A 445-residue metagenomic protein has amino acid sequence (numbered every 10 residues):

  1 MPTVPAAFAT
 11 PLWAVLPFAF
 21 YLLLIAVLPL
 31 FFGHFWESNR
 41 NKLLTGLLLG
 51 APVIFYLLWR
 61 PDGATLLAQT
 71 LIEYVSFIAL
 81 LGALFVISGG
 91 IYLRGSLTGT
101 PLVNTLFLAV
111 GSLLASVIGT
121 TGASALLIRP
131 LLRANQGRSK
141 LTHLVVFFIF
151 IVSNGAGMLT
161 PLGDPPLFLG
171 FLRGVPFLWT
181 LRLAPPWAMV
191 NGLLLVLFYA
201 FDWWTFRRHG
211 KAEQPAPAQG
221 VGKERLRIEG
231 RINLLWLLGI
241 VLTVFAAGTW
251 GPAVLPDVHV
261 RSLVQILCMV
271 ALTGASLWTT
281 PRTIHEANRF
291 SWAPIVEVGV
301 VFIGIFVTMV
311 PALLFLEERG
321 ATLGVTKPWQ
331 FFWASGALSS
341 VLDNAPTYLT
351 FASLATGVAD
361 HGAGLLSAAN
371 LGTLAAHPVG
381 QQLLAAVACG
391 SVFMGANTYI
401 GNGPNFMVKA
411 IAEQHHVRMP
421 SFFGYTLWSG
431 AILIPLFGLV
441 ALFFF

Functional and structural regions predicted by a protein language model:
M1-A14, F18-L24, L49-P52, F201-L237 (+2 more regions): Intrinsically disordered, low-complexity non-transmembrane regions of multi-pass membrane transporters
P2-A14, F35-L44, A64-S76, F177-W187 (+5 more regions): Interfacial loop-to-helix junctions that mark the boundaries of transmembrane helices in multi-pass membrane
A14-I25, N39-F55, Y74-L84, A109 (+3 more regions): Hydrophobic mid-bilayer segments of alpha-helices in multi-pass membrane transport proteins, especially secondary
G33, V53-I72, F85-T100, L113-L126 (+3 more regions): Transmembrane alpha-helix boundary signature
F35, L159-T160, L169, L178-G222 (+2 more regions): Juxtamembrane and boundary regions of transmembrane helices in multi-pass small-molecule transporters and channels
A115, A125-S139, L144-V145, V152 (+4 more regions): Membrane-interfacial helix-loop connectors
T180-T279, A441-F444: Core mid-bundle transmembrane helix pairs that form the ion/substrate translocation pathway in diverse multi-pass
L237-A359: Transmembrane helical segments that form the transport core of multi-pass membrane transport proteins
